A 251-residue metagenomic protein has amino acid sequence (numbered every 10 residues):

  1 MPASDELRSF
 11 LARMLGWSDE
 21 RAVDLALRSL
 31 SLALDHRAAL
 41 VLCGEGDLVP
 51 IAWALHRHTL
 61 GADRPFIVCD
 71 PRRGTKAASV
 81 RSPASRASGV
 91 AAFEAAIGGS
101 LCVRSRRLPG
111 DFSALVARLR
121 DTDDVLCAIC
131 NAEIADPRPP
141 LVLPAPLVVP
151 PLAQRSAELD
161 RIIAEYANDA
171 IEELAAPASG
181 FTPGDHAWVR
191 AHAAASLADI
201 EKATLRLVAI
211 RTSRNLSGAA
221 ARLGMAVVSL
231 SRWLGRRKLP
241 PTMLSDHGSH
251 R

Functional and structural regions predicted by a protein language model:
M1, E6-W17, R21, R28 (+4 more regions): Nucleotide-binding/hydrolysis machinery
L7, L30-R37: Phosphate-binding P-loop
L27-A33, A77-L119, N168: Conserved alpha-helical scaffold flanking the Walker A/P-loop in AAA+ ATPase domains
D35-D70: Walker A/P-loop
L42-C43, S100-S105, D124-E133: Structural recognition of the conserved hydrophobic beta-strand(s) that form the central parallel beta-sheet of P-loop
G46-V49, R72-K76, R106-D111, E133-A135 (+1 more regions): Short acidic, S/G/P-rich loop/turn micro-motifs used as interaction or catalytic elements
S231-R232: Key DNA-contacting residues within the recognition helix of helix-turn-helix
P241-R251: Short Lys/Arg-enriched helix C-cap and helix-to-coil transition segments that create basic nucleic-acid-contact patches
